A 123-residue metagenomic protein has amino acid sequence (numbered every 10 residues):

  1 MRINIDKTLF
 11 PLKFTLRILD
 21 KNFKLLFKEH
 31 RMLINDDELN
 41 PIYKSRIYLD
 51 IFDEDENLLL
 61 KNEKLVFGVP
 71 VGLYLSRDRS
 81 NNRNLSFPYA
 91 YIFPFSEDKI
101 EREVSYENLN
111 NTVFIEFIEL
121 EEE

Functional and structural regions predicted by a protein language model:
M1, L9, E38-K44, Y48 (+3 more regions): Compositionally biased, intrinsically disordered low-complexity segments enriched in polar/Pro/Gly and often Gln
M1-L26, H30-R31: Short, charged/polar N-terminal "headpieces" of proteins
I3, F10-F14, L75-R79, I100-V104: Intrinsically disordered, low-complexity boundary segments flanking structured domains
D6-T8, R17, P41-Y43, N84 (+1 more regions): A generic structural signal for short, solvent-exposed coil/turn residues that cap or connect secondary-structure
L12, I47, V113: Short beta-strand/loop motifs in extracellular/secreted proteins, especially within beta-sandwich accessory domains
L26, D50, E116: Residues in well-ordered beta-strands of folded domains
R31-F93: Acidic, aromatic-enriched beta-alpha/helix-loop junctions
P94-E123: C-terminal charged interaction modules
